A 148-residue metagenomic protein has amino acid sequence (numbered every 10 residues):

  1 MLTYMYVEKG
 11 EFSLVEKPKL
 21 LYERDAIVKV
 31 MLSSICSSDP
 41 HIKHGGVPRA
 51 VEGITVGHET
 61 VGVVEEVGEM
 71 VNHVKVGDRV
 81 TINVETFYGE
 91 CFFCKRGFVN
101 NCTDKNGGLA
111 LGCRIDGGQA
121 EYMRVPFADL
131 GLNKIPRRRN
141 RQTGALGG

Functional and structural regions predicted by a protein language model:
M1, R24-A26, S38, G89 (+1 more regions): Change "...and in nucleic-acid phosphodiester-cleaving endonucleases..." to "...and in nucleic-acid processing enzymes
Y4-F12: Extracellular beta-rich ligand/substrate-recognition surface
V7, P18, V51-G57, A110-D116 (+1 more regions): Short Gly/Pro-enriched turn/cap motifs at secondary-structure boundaries
F12-L14, L132: Predominantly a core beta-strand signature of beta-propeller blades across repeat-based propeller domains
L14-E16, P40, Y122: Well-ordered beta-strand positions in beta-sheet-rich domains
P18-S33, G46-K95, P136-R138: Glycine-rich beta-strand-centered segment in the early N-terminal region that forms part of a ligand/cofactor-binding
S38-H44: Cytochrome P450 core scaffold surrounding the K-helix E-X-X-R motif and the conserved "meander" helix-loop region
E90-G148: NAD(P)H dinucleotide-binding glycine-rich loop of Rossmann-like/cofactor-binding domains, especially the beta1-alpha1
